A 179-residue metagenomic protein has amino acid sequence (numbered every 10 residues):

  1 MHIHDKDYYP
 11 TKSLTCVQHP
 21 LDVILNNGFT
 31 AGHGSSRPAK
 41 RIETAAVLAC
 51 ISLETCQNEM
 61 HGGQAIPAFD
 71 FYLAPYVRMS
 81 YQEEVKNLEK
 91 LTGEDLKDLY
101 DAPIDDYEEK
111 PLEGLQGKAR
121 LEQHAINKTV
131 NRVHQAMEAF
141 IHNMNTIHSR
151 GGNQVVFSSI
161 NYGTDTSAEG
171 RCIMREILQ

Functional and structural regions predicted by a protein language model:
M1-Q179: Catalytic alpha/beta active-site cores
